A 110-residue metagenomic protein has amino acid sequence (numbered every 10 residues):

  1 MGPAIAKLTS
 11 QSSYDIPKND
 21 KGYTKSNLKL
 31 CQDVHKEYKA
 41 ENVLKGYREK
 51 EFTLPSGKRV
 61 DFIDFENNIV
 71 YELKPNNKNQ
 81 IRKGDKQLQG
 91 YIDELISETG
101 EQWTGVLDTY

Functional and structural regions predicted by a protein language model:
M1-Y110: Catalytic toxin/effector domains delivered as secreted proteins or via bacterial secretion systems
